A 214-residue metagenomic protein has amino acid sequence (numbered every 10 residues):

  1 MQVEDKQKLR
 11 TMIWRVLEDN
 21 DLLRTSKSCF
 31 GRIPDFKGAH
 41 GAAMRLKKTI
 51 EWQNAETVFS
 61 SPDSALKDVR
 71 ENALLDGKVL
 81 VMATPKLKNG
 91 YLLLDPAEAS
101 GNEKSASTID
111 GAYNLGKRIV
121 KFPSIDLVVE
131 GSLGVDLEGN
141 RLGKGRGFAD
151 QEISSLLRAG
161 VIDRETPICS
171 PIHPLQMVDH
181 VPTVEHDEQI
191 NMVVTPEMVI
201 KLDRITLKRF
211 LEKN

Functional and structural regions predicted by a protein language model:
M1-S124: N-terminal active-site beta-alpha-beta segment that forms phosphate/nucleotide-binding and substrate-recognition loops
N89-N214: Conserved phosphate- and dinucleotide-binding cores of soluble alpha/beta proteins, encompassing both enzyme active
